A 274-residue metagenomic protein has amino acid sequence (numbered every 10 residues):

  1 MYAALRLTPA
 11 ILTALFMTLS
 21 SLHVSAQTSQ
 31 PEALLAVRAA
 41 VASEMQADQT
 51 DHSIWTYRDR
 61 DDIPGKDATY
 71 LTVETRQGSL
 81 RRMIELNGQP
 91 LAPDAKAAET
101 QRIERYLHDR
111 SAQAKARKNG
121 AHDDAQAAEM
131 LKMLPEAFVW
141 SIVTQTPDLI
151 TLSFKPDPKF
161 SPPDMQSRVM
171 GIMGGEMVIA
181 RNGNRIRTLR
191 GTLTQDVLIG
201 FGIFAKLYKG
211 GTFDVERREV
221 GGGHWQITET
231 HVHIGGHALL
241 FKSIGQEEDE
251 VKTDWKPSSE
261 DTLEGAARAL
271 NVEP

Functional and structural regions predicted by a protein language model:
M1-L5: N-terminal secretory signal peptides that target proteins for export/translocation
P9-S20: Bacterial N-terminal signal peptides
F16, E129-M133, H224: Residue-level preference for alpha-helix termini and adjacent loops
L22-A26: Sec/Tat signal peptide C-region and signal peptidase I cleavage site
Q27-M173, N182-R187, T192-G210, E216-E219 (+1 more regions): Structured extracytoplasmic
W55, H224-W225: Tryptophan-centered motif/residue detector
E176-V178: Membrane-associated lipid acylation/remodeling enzymes share a hydrophobic transmembrane-juxtamembrane segment
V215-R218, W225-H231: Accessory, usually C-terminal, subdomains that scaffold auxiliary metal cofactors
